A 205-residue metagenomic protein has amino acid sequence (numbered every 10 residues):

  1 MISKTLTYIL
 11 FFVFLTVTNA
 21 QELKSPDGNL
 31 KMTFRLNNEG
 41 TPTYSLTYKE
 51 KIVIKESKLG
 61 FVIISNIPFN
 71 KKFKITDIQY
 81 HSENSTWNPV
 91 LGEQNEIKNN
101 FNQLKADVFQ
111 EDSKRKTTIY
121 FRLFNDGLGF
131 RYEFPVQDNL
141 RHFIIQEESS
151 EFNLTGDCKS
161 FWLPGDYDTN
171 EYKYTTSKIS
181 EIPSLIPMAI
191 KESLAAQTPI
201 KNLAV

Functional and structural regions predicted by a protein language model:
M1-E22: Bacterial Sec-dependent N-terminal signal peptides
L23-V205: N-terminal accessory beta-strand-rich subdomains and adjacent acidic, glycine-rich linkers that precede catalytic cores
